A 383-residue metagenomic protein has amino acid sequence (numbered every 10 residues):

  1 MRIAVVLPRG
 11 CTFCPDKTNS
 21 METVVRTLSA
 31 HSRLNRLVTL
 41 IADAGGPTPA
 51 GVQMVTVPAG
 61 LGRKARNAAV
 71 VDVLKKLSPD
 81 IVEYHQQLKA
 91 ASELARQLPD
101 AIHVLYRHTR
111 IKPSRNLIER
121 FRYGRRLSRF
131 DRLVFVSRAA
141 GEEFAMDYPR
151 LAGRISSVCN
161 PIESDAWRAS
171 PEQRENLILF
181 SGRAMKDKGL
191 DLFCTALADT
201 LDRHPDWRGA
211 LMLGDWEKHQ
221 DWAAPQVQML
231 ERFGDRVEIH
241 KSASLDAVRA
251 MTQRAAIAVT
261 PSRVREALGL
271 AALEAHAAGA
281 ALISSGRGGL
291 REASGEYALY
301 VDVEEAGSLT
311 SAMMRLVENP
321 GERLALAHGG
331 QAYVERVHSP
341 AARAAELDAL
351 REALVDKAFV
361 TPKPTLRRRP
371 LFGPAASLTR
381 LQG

Functional and structural regions predicted by a protein language model:
V6, V134, S170-K188, L192-A198 (+1 more regions): Conserved donor-binding/catalytic core segment of Leloir-type glycosyltransferases
Y84-A90, R107: Short His-centered aromatic/hydrophobic patch
R115-L117, A145, C159-N176, A250: Acidic anion/phosphate-binding donor-loop and adjacent secondary structure in glycosyltransferase catalytic cores
S128-R154, I162-S164: A short, active-site helix/loop in glycosyltransferases that binds the activated sugar's phosphate group
R208-A224: Glycosyltransferase donor-sugar binding loop
A223-A243: Nucleotide-activated donor-binding/catalytic signature segment of Leloir-type glycosyltransferases, i.e., the conserved
Q253-A267, A280: Acidic donor-binding loop of glycosyltransferase active sites
A298-G307, R315-G321: Conserved acidic donor-binding segment of nucleotide-sugar-dependent glycosyltransferases
